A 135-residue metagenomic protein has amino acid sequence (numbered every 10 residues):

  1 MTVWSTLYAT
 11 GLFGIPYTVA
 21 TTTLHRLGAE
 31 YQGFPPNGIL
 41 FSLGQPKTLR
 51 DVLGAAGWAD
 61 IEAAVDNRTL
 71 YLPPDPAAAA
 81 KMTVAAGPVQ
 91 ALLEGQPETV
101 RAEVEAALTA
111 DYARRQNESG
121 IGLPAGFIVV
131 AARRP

Functional and structural regions predicted by a protein language model:
M1-P73: Conserved catalytic/acceptor-binding region of the Class I
M1-T2, F41, Q96, A107 (+2 more regions): Amphipathic alpha-helical hairpins
G14-T21, K81-V84, V130: Generic alpha-helical structural context detector
W58, A132-P135: C-terminal beta-strand of the catalytic ATP-binding
I61-E118: C-terminal helical/coil "lid" or tail adjacent to the Rossmann-like core of SAM-dependent
P124-A131: Short hydrophobic/aromatic beta-strand or adjacent loop that forms the aromatic wall/cage of a ligand/substrate-binding
